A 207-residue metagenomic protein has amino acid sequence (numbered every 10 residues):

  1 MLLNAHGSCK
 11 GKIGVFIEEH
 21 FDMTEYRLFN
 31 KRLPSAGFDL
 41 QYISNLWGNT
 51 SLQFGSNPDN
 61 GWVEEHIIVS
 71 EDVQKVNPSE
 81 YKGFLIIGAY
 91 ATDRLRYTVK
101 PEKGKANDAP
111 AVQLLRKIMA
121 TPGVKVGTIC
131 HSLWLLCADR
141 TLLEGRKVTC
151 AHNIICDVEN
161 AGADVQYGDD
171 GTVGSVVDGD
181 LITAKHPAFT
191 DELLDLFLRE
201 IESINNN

Functional and structural regions predicted by a protein language model:
L2-Q41, F54-S56, N60-N207: Active-site-adjacent pocket-lining segments in enzyme domains
S51: Conserved active-site segments centered on acidic
